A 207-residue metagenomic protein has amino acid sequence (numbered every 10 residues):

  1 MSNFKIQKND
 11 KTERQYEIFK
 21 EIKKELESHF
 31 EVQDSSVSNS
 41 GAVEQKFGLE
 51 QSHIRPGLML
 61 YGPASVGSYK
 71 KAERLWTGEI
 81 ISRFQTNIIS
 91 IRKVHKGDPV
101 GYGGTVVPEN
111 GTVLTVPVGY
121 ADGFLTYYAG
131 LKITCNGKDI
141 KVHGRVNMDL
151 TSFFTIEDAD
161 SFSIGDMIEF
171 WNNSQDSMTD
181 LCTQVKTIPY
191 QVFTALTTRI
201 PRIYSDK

Functional and structural regions predicted by a protein language model:
M1-Q85, V94-H95: Active-site loop/helix belt of alpha/beta enzymes
N39, G57, I88, G137 (+1 more regions): Conserved, mostly hydrophobic/aromatic
Q85-N87, P189: Conserved beta-strand residues within beta-sheet cores
K93-K207: C-terminal accessory subdomain/extension
